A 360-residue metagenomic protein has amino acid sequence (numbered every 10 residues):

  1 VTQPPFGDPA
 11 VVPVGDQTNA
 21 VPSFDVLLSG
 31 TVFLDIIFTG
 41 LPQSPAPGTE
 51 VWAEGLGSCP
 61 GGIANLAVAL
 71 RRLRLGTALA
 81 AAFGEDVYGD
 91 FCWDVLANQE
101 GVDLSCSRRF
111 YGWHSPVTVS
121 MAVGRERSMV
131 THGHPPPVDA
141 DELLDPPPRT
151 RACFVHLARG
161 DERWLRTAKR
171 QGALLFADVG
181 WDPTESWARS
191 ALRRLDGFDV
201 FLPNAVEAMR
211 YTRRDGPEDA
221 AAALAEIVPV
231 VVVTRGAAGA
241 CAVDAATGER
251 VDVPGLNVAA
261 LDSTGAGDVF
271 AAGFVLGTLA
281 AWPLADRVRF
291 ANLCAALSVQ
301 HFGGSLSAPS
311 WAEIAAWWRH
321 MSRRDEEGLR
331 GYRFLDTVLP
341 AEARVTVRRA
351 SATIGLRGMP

Functional and structural regions predicted by a protein language model:
T2-L27, P217-P360: Conserved phosphate-binding/catalytic region of the ribokinase-like
V21, P147-R149, L195-D196, A225: A short, aliphatic-rich alpha-helical micro-motif
F24, L34, Q43-G57, R72-A152 (+2 more regions): Conserved N-terminal subdomain of the carbohydrate kinase-like
F33-P47, C241-D252: Acidic-glycine-rich active-site phosphate/pyrophosphate-binding loop
I63-R72: Histidine-anchored nucleotide/phosphate-binding helix
V68, D94, R166, L192-R193 (+2 more regions): Alpha-helical segments flanking ligand/cofactor-binding loops in enzyme cores
C153-G160, V179-G180: Catalytic beta/alpha-barrel core
K169-L174, G180-D252: Conserved phosphate/ATP/ADP-binding segment of small-molecule kinases
